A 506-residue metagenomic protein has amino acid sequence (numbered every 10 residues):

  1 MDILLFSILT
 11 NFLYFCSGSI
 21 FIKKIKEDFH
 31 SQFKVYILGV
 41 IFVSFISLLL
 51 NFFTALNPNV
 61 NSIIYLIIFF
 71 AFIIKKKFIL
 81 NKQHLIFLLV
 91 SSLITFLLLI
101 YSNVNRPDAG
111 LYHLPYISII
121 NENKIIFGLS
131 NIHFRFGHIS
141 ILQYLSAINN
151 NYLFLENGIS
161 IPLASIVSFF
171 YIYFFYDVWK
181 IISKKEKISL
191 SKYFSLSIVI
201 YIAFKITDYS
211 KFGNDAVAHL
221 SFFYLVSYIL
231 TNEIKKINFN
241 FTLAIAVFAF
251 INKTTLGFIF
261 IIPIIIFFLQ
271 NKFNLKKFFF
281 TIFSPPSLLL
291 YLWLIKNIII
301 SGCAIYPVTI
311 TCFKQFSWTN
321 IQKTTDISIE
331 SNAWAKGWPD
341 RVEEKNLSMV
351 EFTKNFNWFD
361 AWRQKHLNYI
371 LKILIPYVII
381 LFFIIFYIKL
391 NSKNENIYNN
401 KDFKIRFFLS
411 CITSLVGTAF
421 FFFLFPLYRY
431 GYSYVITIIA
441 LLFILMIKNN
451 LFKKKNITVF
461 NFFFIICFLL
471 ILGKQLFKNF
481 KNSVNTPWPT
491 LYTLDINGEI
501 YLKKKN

Functional and structural regions predicted by a protein language model:
M1-L80, T418-F421: Membrane-embedded, hydrophobic transmembrane alpha-helices
C16, I20, I68-F72, I166-K184 (+1 more regions): Hydrophobic, aromatic-rich transmembrane alpha-helices and their immediate juxtamembrane boundary segments
S47-N51, I206, N238-T254, F258-I265 (+2 more regions): Membrane-interface alpha helices of multi-pass inner-membrane proteins
F69-L80, I259-S287, L441, I447: Perimembrane helix-loop-helix junctions
L85-T95, F273-I298, V459-L470: Hydrophobic alpha-helical membrane-interfacial segments at the cytosolic entry of transmembrane helices
L97-L190, I198, Y209-K211: Active-site lumenal/periplasmic loops and adjacent helix-entry segments of GT-C-fold, multi-pass membrane
Y101-V104, L145, F280-N368, K372 (+1 more regions): Membrane-lumen/periplasm interface segments of specific transmembrane helices in polyprenyl phosphate-linked
S183-E186, V217, F222-F239: Membrane-interface transmembrane helices that cradle and orient dolichyl/undecaprenyl
